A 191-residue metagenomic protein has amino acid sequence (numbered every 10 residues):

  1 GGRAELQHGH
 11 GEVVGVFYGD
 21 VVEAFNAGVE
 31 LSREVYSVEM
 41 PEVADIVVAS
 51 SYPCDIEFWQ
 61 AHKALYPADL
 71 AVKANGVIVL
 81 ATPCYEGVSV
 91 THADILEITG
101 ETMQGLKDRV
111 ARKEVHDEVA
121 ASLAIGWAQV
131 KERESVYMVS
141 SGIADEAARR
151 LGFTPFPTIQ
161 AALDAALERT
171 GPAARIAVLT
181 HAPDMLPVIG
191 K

Functional and structural regions predicted by a protein language model:
G1-K191: Metallocofactor- and cofactor-centric catalytic cores in central/energy metabolism, strongly enriched
